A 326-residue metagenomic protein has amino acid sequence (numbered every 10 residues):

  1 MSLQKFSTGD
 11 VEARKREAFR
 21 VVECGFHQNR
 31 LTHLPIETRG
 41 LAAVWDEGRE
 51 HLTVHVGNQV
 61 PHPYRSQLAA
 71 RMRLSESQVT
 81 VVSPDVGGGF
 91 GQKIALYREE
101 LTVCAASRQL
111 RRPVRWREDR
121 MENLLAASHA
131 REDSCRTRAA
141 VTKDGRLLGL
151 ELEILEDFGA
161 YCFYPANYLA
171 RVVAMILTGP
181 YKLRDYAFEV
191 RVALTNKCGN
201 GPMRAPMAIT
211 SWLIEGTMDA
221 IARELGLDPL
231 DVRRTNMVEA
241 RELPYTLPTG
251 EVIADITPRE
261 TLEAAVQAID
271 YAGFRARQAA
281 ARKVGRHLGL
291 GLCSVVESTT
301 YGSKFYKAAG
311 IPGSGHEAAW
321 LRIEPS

Functional and structural regions predicted by a protein language model:
M1-S326: Structural alpha/beta core scaffold segments of enzyme domains
